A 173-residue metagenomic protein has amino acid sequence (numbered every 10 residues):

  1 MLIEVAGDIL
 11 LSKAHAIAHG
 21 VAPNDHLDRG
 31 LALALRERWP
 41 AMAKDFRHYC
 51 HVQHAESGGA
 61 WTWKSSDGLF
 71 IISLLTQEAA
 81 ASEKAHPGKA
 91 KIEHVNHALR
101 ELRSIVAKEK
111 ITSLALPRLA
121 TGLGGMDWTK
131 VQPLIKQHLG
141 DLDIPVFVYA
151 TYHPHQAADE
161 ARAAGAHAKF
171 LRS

Functional and structural regions predicted by a protein language model:
M1-S173: Macrodomain-like recognition of ADP-ribose-binding/processing modules
